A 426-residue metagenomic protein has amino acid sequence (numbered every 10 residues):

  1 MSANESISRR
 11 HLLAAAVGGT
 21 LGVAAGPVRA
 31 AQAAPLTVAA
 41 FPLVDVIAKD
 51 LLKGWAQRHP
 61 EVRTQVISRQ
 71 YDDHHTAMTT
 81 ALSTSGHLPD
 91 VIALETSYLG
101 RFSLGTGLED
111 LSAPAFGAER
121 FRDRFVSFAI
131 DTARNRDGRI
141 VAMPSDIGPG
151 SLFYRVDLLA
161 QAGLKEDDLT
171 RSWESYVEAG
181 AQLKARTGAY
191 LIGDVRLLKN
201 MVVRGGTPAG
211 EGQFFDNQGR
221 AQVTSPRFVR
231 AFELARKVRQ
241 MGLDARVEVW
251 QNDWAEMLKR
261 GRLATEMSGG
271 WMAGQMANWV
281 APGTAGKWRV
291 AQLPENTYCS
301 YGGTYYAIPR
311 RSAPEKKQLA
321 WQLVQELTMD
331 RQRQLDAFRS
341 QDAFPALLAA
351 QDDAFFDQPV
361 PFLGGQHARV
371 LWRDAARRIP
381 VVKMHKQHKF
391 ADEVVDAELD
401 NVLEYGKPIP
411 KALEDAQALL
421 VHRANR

Functional and structural regions predicted by a protein language model:
S2-T20: N-terminal secretory signal peptides and thylakoid transit peptides that target proteins across membranes
A33-L43, V62-I67: Short, well-ordered beta-strand elements
G54-F125, Q161-G163, D168, M257 (+3 more regions): Extracytoplasmic "Venus flytrap"/periplasmic binding protein-like
T96-P149, V177, G206, K287-A291: Hinge/lid segment of periplasmic solute-binding proteins
R139-S145, G150, E174-A221, L263: Extracytoplasmic/periplasmic solute-binding protein
A160, E166, D357, R373-R426: Conserved C-terminal helix/tail region of periplasmic/extracytoplasmic solute-binding proteins
A179-Q182, Q218-E248, L293: Glycine-centered hinge/linker elements that transmit conformational signals in sensory and ligand-binding systems
M272-G283, N296-V394, N425: C-terminal lobe and pocket-closing loops of periplasmic/extracytoplasmic Venus-flytrap solute-binding proteins
